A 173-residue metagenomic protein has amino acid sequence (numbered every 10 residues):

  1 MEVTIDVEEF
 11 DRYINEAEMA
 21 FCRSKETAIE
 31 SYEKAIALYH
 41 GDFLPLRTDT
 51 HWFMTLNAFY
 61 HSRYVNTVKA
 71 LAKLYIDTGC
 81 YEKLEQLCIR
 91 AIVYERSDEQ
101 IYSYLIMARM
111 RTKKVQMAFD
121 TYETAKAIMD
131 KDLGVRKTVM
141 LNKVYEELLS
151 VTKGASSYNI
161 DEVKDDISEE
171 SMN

Functional and structural regions predicted by a protein language model:
M1-M172: Intrinsically disordered, charged and Pro/Gly-enriched terminal/linker segments that flank large helical-solenoid
